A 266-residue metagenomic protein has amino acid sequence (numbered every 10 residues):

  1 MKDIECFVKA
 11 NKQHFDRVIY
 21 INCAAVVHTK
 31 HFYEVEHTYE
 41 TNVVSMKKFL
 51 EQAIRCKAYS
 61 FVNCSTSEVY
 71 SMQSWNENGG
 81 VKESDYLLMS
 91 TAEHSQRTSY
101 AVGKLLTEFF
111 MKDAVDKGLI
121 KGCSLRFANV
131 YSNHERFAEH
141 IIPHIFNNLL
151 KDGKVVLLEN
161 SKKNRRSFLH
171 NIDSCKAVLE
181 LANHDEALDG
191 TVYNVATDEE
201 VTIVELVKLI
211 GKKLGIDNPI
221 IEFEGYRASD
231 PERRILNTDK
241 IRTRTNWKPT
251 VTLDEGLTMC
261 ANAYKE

Functional and structural regions predicted by a protein language model:
M1-T41: NAD(P)H-binding glycine-rich loop region in Rossmannoid oxidoreductase-like domains and their noncatalytic homologs
I19-N22, K47-S99: Conserved Rossmann-fold NAD(P)-dependent oxidoreductase catalytic core, especially the SDR/UDP-sugar
A24, V62-S65, R126-A128, A196: Active-site beta-alpha turn of Rossmann-fold NAD(P)-dependent dehydrogenases/reductases
V26-H28, S67-S74, A128-Y131: Active-site segment of SDR-like NAD(P)-dependent oxidoreductases
K30-H37, M72-E77, E135-R136: Conserved catalytic-core motifs of eukaryotic protein kinase domains, centered on the activation segment
Y33, H37-K48, H94, T98 (+1 more regions): Glycine-rich NAD(P)-binding loop of the Rossmann-fold in SDR/ketoreductase-type enzymes
W75-G80, L105, F109-R166, N171-A182 (+1 more regions): NAD(P)-dependent short-chain dehydrogenase/reductase
L149-E266: C-terminal substrate-binding subdomain of Rossmann-fold SDR/epimerase-dehydratase oxidoreductases
